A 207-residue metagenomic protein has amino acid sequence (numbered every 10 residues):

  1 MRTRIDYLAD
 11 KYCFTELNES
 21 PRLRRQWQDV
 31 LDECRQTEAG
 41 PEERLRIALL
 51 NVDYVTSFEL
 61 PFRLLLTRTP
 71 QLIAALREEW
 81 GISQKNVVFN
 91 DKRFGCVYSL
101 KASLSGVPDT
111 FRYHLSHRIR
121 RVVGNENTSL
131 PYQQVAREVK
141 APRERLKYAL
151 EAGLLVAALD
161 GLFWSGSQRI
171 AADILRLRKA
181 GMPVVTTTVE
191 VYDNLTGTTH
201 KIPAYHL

Functional and structural regions predicted by a protein language model:
M1-R2, W27: Extracellular calcium-associated, cysteine-rich motifs in secreted modular proteins
R2-E16, R22, I47: N-terminal/domain-start alpha-helical segments
T3-R4, L72-V139, A171-L207: DNA-binding patch around the recognition helix
L17-R44, S116-E144: Short alpha-helical segments that sit at the start of domains
E38, E42, Y54, F58-T69: N-terminal/domain-start segments enriched in small and hydrophobic, helix-friendly residues, covering either
A39-V55, K140-L155: Short amphipathic alpha-helical interface segments
D53-R63, L154-W164: Short acidic, hydrophobic short linear motifs in intrinsically disordered regions
L64-Q71, S165-A172: Short, basic interhelical loop/turn and adjoining N-cap of the next helix at nucleic-acid- or acidic-partner-contacting
